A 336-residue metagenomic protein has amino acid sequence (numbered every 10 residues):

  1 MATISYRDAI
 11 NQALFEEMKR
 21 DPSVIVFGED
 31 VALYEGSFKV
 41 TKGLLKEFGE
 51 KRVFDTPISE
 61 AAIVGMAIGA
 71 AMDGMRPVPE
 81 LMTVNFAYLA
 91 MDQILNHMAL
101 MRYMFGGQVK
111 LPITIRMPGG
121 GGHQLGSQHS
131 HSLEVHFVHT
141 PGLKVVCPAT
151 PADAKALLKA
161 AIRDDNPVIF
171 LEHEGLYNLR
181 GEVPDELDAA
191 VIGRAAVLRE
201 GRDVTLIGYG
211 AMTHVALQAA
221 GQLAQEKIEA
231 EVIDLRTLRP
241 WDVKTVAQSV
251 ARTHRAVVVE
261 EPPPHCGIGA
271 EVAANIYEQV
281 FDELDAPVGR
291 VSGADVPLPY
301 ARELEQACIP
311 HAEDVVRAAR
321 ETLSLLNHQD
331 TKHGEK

Functional and structural regions predicted by a protein language model:
M1-P167, L171, Q306: Thiamine diphosphate
V31, F38-E47, Q108-T114, G122 (+1 more regions): Thiamine diphosphate
